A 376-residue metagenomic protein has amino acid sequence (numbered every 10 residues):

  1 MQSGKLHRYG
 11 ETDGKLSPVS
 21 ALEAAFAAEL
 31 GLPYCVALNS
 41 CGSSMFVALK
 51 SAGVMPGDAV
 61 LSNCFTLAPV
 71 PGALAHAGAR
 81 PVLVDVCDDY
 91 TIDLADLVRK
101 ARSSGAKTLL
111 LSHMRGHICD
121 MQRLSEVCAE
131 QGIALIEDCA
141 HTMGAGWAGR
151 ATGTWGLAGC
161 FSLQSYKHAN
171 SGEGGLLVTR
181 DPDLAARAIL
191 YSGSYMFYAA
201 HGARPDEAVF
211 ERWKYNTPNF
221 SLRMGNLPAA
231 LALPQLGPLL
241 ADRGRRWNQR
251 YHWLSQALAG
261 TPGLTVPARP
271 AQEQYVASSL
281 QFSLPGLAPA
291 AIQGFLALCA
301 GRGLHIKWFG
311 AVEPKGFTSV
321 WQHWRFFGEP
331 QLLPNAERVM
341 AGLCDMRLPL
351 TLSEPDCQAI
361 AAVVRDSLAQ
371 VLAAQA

Functional and structural regions predicted by a protein language model:
M1-T12, W213-N216, R347: N-terminal "arm"/small-domain region of PLP-dependent enzymes with the aminotransferase-like
H7-D13, S17-A59, A73-A77, L83 (+1 more regions): Phosphate-binding glycine-rich loop
A48-R102, C299: Conserved PLP-anchoring active-site segment centered on the Schiff-base-forming lysine
D89-S171, L176-L184: Active-site phosphate-binding strand-loop segment of PLP-dependent enzymes
T142-A148, W155-S278: Active-site region of PLP-dependent enzymes
S162, P270, A277-A288, F309 (+2 more regions): Conserved PLP-binding active-site segment of the aspartate aminotransferase-like
M196-A208, W253-Q256, G294-L333, R338-L343 (+1 more regions): Conserved PLP cofactor-binding pocket of PLP-dependent enzymes
